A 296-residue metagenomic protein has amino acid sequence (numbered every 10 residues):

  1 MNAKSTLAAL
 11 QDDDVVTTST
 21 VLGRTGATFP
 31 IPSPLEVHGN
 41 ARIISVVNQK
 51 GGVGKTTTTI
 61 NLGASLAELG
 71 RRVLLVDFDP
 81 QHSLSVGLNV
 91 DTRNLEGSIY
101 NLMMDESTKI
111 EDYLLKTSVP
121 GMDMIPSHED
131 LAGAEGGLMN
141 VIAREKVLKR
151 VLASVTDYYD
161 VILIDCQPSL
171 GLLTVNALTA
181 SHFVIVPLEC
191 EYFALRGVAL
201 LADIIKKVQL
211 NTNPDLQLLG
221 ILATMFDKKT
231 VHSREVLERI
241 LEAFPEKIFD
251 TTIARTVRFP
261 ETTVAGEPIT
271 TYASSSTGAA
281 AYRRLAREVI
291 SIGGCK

Functional and structural regions predicted by a protein language model:
M1-K296: P-loop NTP-binding core
